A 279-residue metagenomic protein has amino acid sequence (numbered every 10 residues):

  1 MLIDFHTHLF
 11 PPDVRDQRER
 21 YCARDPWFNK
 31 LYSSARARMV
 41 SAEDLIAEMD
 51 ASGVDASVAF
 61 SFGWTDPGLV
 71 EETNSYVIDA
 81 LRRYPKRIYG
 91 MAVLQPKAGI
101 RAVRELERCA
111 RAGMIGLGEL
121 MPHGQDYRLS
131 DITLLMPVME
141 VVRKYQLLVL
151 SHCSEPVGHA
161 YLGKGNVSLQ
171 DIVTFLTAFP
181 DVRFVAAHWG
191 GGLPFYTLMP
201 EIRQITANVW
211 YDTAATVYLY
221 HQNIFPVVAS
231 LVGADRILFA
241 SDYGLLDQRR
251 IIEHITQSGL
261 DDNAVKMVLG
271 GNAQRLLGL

Functional and structural regions predicted by a protein language model:
M1-A56, L231-L238, L245-L279: Mid-to-C-terminal alpha-helical segments outside catalytic/metal-binding sites
D4, V58-S61, V93, V185-A187 (+3 more regions): Short beta-strand segments
H6, M49, V77, C109 (+7 more regions): Conserved, mostly hydrophobic/aromatic
V14-E19, E71, V103-E105, L162-K164 (+3 more regions): Short aromatic-enriched loop/helix-cap "lid" or pocket-rim segments at secondary-structure transitions that line
Y21-C22, S75-V77, R108-C109, L135 (+4 more regions): Short, hinge-like loop/turn segments at secondary-structure boundaries
D44, Y76-D79, R104, R108 (+6 more regions): Alpha-helical elements of Rossmann-like donor-binding domains used by nucleotide-donor carbohydrate transfer enzymes
D55-A56, W64-V157, Y161, L219: Active-site gating/metal-coordination segments in enzymes
M114-G116, M121, L129-L238: Catalytic pocket-lining loop regions of alpha/beta-barrel enzymes, especially the amidohydrolase/enolase/GH5 lineages
